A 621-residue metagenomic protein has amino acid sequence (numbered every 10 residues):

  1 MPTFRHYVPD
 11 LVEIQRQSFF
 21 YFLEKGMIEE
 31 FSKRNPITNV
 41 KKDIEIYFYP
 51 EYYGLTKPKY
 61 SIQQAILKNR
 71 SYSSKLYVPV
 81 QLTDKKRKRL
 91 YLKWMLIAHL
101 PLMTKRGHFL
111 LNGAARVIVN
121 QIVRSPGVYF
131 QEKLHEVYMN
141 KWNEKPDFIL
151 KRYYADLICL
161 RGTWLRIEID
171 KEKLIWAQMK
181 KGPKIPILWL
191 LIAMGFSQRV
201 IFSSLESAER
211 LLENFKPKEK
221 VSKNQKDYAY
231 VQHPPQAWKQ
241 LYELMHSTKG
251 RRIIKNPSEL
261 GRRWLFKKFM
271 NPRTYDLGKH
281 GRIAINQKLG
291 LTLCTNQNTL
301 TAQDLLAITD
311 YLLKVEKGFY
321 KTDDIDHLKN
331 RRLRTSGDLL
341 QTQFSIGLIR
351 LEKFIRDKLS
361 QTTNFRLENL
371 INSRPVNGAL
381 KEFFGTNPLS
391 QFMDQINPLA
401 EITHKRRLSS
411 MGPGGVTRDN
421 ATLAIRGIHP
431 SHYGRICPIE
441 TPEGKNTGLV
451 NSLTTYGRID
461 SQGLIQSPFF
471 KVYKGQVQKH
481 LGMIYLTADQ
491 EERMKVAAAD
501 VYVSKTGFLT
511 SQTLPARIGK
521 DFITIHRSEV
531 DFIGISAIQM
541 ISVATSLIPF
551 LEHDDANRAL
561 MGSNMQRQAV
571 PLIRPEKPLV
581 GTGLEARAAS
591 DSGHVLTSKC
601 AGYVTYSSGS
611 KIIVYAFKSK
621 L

Functional and structural regions predicted by a protein language model:
M1-S409, T454-I573, G609, K620: N-terminal non-catalytic structural scaffold regions of very large proteins
Y91, R407-P438, L579-K599: Flexible, glycine/threonine-enriched loop-and-boundary segments that flank and lead into catalytic domains of large
L110, T441, K599: Short, acidic, Ser/Thr-enriched surface-loop or helix-capping motifs
G378, G448, H594-Y606: Generic structural motif
S610-Y615: Short aromatic-glycine-enriched beta-strand elements
